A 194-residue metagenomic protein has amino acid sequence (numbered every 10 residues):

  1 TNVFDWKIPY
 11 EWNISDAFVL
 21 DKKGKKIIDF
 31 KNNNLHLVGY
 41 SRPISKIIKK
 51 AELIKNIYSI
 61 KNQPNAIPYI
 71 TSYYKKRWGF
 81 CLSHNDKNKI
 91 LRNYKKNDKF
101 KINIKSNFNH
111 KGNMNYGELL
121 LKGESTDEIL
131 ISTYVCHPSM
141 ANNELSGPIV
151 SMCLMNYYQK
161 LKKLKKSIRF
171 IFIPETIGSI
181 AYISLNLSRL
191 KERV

Functional and structural regions predicted by a protein language model:
T1-V194: N-terminal hydrophobic/helix-forming segments and targeting peptides
